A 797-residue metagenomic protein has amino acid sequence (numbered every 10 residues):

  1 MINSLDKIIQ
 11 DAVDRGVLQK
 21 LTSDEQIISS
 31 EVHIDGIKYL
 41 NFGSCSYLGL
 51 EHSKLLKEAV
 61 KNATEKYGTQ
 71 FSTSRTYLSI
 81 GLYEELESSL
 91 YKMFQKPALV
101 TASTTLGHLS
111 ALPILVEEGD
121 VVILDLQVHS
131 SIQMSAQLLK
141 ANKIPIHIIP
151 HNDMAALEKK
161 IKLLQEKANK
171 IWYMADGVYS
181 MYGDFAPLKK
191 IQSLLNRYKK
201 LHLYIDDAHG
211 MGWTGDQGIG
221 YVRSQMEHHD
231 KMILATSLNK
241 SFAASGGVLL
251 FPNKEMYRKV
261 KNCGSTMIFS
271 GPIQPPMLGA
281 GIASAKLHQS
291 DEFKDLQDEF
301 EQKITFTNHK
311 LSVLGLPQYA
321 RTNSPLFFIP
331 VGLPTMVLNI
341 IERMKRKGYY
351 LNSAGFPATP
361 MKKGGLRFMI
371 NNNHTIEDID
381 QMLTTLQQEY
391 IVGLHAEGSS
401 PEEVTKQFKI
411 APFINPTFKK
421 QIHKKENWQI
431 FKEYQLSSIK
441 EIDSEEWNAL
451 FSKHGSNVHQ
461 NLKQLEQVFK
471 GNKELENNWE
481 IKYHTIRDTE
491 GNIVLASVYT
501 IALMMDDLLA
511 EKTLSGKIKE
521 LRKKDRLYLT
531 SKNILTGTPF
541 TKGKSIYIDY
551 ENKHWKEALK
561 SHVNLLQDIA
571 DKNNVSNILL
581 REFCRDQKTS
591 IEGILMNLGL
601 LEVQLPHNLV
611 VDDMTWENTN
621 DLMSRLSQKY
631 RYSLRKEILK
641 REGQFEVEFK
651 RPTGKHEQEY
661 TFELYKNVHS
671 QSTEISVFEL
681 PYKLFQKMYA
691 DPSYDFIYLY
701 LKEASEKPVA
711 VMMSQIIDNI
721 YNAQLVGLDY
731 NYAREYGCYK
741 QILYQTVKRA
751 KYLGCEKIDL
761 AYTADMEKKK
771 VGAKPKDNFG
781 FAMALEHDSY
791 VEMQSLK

Functional and structural regions predicted by a protein language model:
K54, E58-N62, K66, S88 (+3 more regions): PLP-dependent enzyme catalytic core of the Aspartate aminotransferase-like
E58-T104: Conserved N-terminal alpha-helix of the aminotransferase class I/II PLP-enzyme fold
I114-S130: Conserved PLP-anchoring active-site segment centered on the Schiff-base-forming lysine
H147-Y204: Active-site phosphate-binding strand-loop segment of PLP-dependent enzymes
R223-K259: Active-site PLP attachment segment
K294-T305, L314-K347, I370-N372, I376 (+1 more regions): Conserved PLP-binding catalytic core of the aspartate aminotransferase-like
E426-K517, Q567-D568, S576-R734: A conserved beta-strand-loop-helix scaffold within acyl/acetyltransferase catalytic domains
E480-K482, D488, V494-L495, I501-G599 (+1 more regions): Acyl-donor binding region in acyl/amide transferases
